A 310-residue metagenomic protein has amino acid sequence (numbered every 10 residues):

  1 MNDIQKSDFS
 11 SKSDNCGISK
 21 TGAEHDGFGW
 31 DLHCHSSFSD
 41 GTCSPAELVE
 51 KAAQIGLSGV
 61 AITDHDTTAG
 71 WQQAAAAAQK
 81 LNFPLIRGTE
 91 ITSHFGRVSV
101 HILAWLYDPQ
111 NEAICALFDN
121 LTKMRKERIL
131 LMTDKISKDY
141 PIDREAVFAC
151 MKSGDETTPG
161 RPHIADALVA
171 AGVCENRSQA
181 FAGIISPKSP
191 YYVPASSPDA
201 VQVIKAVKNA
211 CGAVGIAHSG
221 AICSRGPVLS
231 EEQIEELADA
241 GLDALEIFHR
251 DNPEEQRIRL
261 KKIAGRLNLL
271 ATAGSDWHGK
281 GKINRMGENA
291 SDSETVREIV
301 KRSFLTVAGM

Functional and structural regions predicted by a protein language model:
M1-V98, I185-S186, P198, Q202-K282 (+1 more regions): An N-terminally biased module of ancient metal coordination in phosphate/nucleic-acid-related enzymes
D14, T21, A77-E235, A290 (+1 more regions): Extended substrate/RNA-proximal surfaces in nucleic-acid metabolism proteins
N268-T272, G279-F304: C-terminal active-site subregion of NodB/CE4 polysaccharide deacetylases
